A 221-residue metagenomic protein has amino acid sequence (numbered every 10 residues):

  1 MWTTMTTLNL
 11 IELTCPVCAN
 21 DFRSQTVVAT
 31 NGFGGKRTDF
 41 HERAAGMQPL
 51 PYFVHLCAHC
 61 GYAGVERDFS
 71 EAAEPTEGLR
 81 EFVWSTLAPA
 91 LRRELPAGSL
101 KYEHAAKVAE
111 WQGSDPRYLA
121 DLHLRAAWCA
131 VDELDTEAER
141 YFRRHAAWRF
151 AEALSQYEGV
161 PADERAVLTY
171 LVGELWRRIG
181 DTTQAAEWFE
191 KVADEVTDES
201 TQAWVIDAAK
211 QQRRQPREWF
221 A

Functional and structural regions predicted by a protein language model:
M1-E81: N-terminal cysteine/histidine-rich coordination modules
E77-P89, P96-D135, D163-R178, Q215: Amphipathic alpha-helical repeat scaffolds of TPR domains
A109-Q112, A130, F150-Y157, E195-E199: Alpha-helical junction/boundary sensor with strong preference for TPR arrays
H145, E152, E190-K191: The canonical alpha-helical register within tetratricopeptide repeats
P161-E174, S200-A221: TPR/TPR-like alpha-solenoid helical repeat scaffolds
T183-S200: TPR/TPR-like (Sel1-like) alpha-helical repeat modules
